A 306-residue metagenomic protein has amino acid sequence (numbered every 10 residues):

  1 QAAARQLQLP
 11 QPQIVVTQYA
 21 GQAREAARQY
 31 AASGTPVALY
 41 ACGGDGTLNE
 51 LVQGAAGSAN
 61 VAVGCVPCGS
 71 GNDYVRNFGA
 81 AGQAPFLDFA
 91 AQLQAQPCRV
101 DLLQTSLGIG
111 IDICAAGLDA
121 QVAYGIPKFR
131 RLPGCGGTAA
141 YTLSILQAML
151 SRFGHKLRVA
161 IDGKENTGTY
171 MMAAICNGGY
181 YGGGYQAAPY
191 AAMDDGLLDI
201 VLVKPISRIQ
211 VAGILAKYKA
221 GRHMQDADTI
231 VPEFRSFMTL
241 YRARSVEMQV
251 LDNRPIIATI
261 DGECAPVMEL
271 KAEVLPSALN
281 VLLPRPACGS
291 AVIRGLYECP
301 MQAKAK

Functional and structural regions predicted by a protein language model:
Q1-L39, N49, L87, C288 (+1 more regions): ATP/NTP phosphate-donor binding region
T17, G57-I175: Catalytic core of DAGKc-family lipid kinases
A23, D45, A173: Short conserved active-site loop signatures built around small residues
T47-S58: Short Gly/Thr/Asp-enriched flexible loops that form oxyanion-binding sites at enzyme active sites
E50-V52, V75-R76, G184-Y185, A212: Short glycine-/acidic-enriched loop or helix-start segments at secondary-structure transitions that form or flank
A115, D119, A174-P189, C264: Glycine-rich phosphate/pyrophosphate-binding beta-alpha loops
R130-A140, G184, P189-A212: Gly/Ser/Thr-rich active-site loops/lids in small-molecule metabolic enzymes that frequently grip phosphoryl groups
I161, T167, A192, L202-K306: ATP/nucleoside-binding phosphotransfer catalytic cores, i.e., glycine-rich phosphate-binding loops
